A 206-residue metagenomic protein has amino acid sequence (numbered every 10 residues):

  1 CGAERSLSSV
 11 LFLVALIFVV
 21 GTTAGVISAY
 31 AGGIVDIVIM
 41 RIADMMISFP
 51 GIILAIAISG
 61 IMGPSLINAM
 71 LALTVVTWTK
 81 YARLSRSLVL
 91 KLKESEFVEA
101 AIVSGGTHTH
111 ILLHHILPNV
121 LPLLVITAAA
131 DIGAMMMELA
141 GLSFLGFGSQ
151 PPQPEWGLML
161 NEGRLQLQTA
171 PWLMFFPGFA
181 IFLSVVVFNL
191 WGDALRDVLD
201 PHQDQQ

Functional and structural regions predicted by a protein language model:
C1-Q206: Alpha-helical transmembrane segments of integral membrane proteins, especially multi-pass inner/plasma-membrane
